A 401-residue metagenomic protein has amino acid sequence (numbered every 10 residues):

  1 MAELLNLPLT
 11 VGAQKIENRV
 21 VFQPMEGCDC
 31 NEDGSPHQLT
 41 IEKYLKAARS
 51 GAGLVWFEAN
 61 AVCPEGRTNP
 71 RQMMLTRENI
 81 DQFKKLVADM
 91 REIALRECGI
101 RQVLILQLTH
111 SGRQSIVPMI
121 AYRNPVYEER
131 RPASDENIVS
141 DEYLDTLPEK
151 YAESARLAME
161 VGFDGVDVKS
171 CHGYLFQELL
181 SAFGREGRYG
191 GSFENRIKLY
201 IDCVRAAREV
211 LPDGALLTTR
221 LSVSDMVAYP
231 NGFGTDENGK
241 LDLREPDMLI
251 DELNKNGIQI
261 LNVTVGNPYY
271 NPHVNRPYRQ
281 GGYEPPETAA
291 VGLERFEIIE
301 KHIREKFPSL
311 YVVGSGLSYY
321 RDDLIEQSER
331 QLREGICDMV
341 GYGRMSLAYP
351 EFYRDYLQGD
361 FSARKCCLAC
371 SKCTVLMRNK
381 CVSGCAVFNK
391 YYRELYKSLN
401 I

Functional and structural regions predicted by a protein language model:
M1-I401: Flavin-dependent oxidoreductase catalytic cores
